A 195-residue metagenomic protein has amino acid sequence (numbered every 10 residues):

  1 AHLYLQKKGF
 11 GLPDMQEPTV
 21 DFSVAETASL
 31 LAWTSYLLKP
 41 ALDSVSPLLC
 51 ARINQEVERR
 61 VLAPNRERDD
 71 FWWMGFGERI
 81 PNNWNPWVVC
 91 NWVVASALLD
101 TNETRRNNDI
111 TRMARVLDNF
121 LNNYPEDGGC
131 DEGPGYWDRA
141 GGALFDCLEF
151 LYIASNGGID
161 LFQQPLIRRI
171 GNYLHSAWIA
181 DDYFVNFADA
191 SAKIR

Functional and structural regions predicted by a protein language model:
A1-L5: Active-site-surrounding "flap" and adjacent substrate/cofactor-binding loops of secreted or lumenal enzymes, prototyped
K8: Active-site substrate-recognition loop segments, prototypically the cytochrome P450 B′-helix/B-C loop
G11-G133: Active-site lining segments of carbohydrate-active enzymes
W72, R139-R195: Carbohydrate-active enzyme catalytic cores, enriched for enzymes that act on polyanionic acidic polysaccharides
Y136: Active-site nucleophilic cysteine motif
